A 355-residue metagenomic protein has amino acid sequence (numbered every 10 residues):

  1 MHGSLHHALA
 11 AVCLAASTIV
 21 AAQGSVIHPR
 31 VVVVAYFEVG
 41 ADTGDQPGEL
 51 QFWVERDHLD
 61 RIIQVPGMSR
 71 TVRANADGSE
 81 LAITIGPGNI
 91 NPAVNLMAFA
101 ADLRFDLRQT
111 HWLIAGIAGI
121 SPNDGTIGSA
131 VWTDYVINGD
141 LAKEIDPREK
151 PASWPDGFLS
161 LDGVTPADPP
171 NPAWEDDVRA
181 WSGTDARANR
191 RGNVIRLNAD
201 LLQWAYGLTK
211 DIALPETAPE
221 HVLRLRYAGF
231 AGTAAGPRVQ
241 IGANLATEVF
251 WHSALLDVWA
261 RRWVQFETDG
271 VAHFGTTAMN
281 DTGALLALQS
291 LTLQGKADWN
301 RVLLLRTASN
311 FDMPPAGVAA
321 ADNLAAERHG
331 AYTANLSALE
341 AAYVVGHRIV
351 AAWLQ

Functional and structural regions predicted by a protein language model:
M1-L9: Bacterial N-terminal signal peptides that target proteins for export
A16-A21: N-terminal signal peptide c-region/cleavage motif recognized by signal peptidases
Q23-Q355: Accessory terminal and edge-of-domain segments that mediate assembly/interaction and cofactor placement around
